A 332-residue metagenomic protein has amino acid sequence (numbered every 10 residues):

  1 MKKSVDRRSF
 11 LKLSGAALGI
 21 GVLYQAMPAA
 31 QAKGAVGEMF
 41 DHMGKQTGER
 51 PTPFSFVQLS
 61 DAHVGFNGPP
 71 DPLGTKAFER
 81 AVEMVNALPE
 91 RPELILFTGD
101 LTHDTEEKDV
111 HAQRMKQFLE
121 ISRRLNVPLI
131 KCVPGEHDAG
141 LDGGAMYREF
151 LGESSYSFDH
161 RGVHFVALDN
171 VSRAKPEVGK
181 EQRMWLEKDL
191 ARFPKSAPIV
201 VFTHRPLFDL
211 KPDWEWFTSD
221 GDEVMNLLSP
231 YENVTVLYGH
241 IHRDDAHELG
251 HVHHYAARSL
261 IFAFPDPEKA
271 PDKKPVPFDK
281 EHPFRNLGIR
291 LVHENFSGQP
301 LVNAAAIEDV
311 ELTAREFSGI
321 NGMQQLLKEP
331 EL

Functional and structural regions predicted by a protein language model:
M1-G21: N-terminal secretory signal peptides and thylakoid transit peptides that target proteins across membranes
A16, H63, L101-T102, H137-D138 (+4 more regions): Catalytic metal-binding/acid-base residues of hydrolase active sites
V22-A30: Hydrophobic membrane-targeting alpha-helices
A30-A112, K188, L210: N-terminal active-site segment of His-dependent metallophosphoesterases
E38-G48, E106-P198, W216-T235, H247-R258 (+1 more regions): Extended active-site neighborhood of metal-dependent phosphoesterases/phosphodiesterases
L59-S60, I95-G99, I130-E136, F202-T203 (+2 more regions): Active-site neighborhood of phospho(di)ester-bond hydrolases with catalytic His/Asp-centered motifs
P194-L210: Short acidic, glycine-rich surface-loop motifs adjacent to enzyme active sites
N303-E331: C-terminal/domain-terminus segments
